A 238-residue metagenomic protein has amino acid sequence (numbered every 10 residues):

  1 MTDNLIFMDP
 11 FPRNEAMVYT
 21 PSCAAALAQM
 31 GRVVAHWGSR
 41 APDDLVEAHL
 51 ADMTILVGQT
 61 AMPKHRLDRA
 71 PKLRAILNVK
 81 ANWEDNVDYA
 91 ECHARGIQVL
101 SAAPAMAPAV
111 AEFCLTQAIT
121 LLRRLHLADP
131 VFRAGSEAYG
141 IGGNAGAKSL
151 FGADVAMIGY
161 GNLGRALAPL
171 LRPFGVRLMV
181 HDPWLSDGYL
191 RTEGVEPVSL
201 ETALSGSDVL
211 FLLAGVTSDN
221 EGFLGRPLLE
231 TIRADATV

Functional and structural regions predicted by a protein language model:
M1-M53, G175-M179, G188: N-terminal glycine-/charge-rich "phosphate-binding" loop or analogous flexible N-terminal tail
P10, T60, K80, L212-A214: Glycine-rich, N-terminal phosphate-binding loop of Rossmann-like dinucleotide-binding domains
L27, V46-H49, R66-R69, T202-G206 (+1 more regions): Structural alpha-helical scaffold elements that stabilize or flank donor/cofactor-binding regions in carbohydrate
V57-Q59, R74-K80, S101: Short beta-strand elements of ligand-binding domains
L73-N86, T231-V238: ADP-ribose/adenylate-binding Rossmann-like module
E84-I97: Rossmann-fold NAD(P)-binding glycine/threonine-rich loop
R95-I97, A102-D154, A166-P169: Phosphate-binding beta-alpha-beta segment of Rossmann-like dinucleotide-binding domains, i.e., the NAD(P)
G143-A234: Rossmann-like dinucleotide/phosphate-binding beta-alpha-beta segment
